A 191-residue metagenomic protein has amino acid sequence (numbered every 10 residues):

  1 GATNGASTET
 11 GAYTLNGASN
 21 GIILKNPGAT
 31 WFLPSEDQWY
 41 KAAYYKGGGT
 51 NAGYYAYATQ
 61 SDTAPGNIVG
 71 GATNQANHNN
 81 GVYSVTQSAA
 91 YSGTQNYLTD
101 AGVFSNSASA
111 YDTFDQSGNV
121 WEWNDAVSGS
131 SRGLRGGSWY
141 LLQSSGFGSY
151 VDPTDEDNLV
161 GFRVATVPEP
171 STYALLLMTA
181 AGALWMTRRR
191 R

Functional and structural regions predicted by a protein language model:
G1-F147: Functional-site microenvironments in short loops/helix caps that host divalent-cation chemistry
P34, A76, P153, P168-P170: Proline-rich low-complexity regions
A110-T113, D157, L176: Alpha-helix N-cap/helix-start motif
Y150-E156: Short proline/glycine-enriched turn/loop segments at secondary-structure junctions
D157-T166: Short, structured beta-strand segments at or near domain termini in extracellular proteins/domains
E169-M186: A short, hydrophobic C-terminal helix/tail in secreted or cell-surface proteins
R189-R191: Short, charged juxtamembrane terminal tails flanking transmembrane helices
